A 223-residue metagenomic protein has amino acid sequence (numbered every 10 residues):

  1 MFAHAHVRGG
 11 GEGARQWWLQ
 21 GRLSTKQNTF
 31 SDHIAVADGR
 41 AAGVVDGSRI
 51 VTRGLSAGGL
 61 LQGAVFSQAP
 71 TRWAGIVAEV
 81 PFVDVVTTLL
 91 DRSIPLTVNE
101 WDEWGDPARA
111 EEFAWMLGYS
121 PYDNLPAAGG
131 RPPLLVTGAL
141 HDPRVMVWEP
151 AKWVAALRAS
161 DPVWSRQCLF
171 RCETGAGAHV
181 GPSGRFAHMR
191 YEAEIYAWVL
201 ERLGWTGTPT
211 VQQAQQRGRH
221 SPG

Functional and structural regions predicted by a protein language model:
M1: Residue-level detector of anion-binding/catalytic polar loops
H4-G223: Active-site-proximal cap/loop segments of hydrolase catalytic domains
